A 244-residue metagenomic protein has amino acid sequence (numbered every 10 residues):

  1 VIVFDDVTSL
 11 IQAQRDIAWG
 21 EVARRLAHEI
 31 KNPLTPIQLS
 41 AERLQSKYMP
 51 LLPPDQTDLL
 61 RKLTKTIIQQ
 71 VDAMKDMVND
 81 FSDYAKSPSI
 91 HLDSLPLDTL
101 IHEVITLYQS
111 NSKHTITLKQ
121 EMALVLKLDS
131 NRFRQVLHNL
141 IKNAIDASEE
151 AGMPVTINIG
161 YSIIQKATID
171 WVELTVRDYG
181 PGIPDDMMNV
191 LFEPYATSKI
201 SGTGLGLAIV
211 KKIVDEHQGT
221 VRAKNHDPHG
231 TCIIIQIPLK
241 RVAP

Functional and structural regions predicted by a protein language model:
A23, G206, V210: Short alpha-helical Gxxx[C/S/T] motif in the catalytic ATP-binding
L34-D72, L92: Histidine phosphotransfer helical core of two-component systems
S87-I90, V125-L128, S198: Conserved micro-motifs of the catalytic ATP-binding
H91-I105: A conserved beta-strand-to-alpha-helix junction within the catalytic ATP-binding
T115-V125: Conserved catalytic submotifs in the C-terminal HATPase_c
I183-P194: Short conserved segment of the HATPase_c
V214-D215: Detector for a conserved hydrophobic position within an alpha-helical segment of the HATPase_c
